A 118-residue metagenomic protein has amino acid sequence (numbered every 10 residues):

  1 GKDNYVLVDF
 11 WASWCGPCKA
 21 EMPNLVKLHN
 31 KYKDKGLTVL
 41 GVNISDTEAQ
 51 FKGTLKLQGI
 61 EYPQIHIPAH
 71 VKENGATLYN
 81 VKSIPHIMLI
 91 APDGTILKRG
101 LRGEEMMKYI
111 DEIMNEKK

Functional and structural regions predicted by a protein language model:
G1-G16, L25: Short active-site neighborhood of thiol/selenol oxidoreductases, capturing the structured segment around
K2-D3, D34, I60, V81: Active-site acidic short loop of glycosyltransferases
L7-V8, V39, I87: Hydrophobic beta-strand anchors of alpha/beta hydrolase catalytic cores
W11-W14, C18, F51, Y62: Signature tryptophan residues that serve as conserved aromatic anchors
S13, T47, T95: Conserved Rossmann-like nucleotide-cofactor binding loop
A20-Q58, H70-T77, K108: Structural microenvironment flanking redox-active thiols in thiol-disulfide oxidoreductases
Q58-I60, I67-N115: Thiol/disulfide oxidoreductase modules built on the thioredoxin-like
